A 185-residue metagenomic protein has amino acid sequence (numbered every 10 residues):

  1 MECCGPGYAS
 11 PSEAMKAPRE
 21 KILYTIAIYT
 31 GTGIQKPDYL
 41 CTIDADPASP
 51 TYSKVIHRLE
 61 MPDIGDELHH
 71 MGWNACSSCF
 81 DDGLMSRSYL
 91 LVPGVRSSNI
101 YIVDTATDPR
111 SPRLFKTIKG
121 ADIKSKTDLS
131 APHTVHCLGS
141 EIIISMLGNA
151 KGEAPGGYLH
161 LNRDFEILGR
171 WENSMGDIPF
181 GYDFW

Functional and structural regions predicted by a protein language model:
M1-A48: Sequence/structural signature of beta-propeller modules and their immediately flanking N-terminal secretory/stalk
M1-R19, E67-R87, S125-G139, W185: Structural signature of eukaryotic scaffold interfaces centered on beta-propeller domains
E2-Y8, D44-L68, R113-A121: A short helix->beta-strand "capping" segment at the edge of beta-propeller domains
I28-T30, P93-V95, T105, L147-N149: Short loop/turn segments immediately following the C-termini of beta-strands
G33-K36, V95-S98, A150-P155: Short, solvent-exposed loop/turn segments at conserved positions within beta-propeller repeat blades
Y39-C41, N99-Y101, G156-L159: A short loop-to-beta-strand structural motif that recurs across blades of beta-propeller domains
T105-W185: Asp-box/WD-like beta-propeller blade repeats and closely related beta-sheet repeat scaffolds
